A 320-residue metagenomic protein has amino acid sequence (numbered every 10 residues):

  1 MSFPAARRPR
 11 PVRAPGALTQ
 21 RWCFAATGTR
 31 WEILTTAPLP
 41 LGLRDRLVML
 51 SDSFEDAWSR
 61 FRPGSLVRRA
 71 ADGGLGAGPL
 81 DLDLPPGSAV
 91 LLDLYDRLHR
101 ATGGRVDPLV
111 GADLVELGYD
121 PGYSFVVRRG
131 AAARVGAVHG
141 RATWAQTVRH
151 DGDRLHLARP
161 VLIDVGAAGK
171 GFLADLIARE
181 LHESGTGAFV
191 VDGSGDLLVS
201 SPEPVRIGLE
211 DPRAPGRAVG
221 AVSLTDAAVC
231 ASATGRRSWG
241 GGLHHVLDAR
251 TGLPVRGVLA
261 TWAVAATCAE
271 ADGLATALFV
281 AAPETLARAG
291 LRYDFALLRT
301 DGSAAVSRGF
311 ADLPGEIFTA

Functional and structural regions predicted by a protein language model:
M1-A320: Mature catalytic core of soluble alpha/beta enzymes
